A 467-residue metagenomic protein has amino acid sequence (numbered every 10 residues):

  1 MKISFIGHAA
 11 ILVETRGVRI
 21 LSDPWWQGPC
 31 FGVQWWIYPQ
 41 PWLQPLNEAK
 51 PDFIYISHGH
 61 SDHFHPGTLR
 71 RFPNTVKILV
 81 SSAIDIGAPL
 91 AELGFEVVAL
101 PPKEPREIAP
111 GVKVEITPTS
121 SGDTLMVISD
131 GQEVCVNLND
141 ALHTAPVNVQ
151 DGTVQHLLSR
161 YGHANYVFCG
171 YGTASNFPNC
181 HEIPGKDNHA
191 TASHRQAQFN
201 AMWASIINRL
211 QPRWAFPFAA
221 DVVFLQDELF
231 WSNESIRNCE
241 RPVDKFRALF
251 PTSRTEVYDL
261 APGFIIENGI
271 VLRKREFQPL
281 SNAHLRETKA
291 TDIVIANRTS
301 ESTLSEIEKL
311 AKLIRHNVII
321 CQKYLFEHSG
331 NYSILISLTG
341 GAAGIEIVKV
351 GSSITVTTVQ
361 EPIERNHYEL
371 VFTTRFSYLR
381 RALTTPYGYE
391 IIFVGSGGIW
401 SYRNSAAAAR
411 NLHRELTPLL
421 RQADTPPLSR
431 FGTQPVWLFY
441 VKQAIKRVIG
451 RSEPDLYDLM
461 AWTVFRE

Functional and structural regions predicted by a protein language model:
R16-G59, P66-R71, V80, H143-H163 (+2 more regions): Pre-active-site segment of Zn-dependent metallo-hydrolases
L21-D23, K50-F64, L79-S82, V136-A141 (+4 more regions): Active-site neighborhood of phospho(di)ester-bond hydrolases with catalytic His/Asp-centered motifs
W25-P29, Q34-W35, P118-N137, A141-V147 (+2 more regions): Active-site-proximal loop/helix segment associated with metal-binding centers of metalloenzymes
G28-P29, G59-F64, D85-A88, E104-E107 (+4 more regions): Active-site environment of divalent metal-dependent phosphoester hydrolases
H65-T75, D227-E228: Metal-dependent catalytic neighborhoods of phosphoester/phosphodiester hydrolases
V80-E133, D244: Metallo-beta-lactamase
V149-F250: Cap/insert and terminal regions of metallo-dependent hydrolase folds
I266-E467: Feature captures hydrophobic
